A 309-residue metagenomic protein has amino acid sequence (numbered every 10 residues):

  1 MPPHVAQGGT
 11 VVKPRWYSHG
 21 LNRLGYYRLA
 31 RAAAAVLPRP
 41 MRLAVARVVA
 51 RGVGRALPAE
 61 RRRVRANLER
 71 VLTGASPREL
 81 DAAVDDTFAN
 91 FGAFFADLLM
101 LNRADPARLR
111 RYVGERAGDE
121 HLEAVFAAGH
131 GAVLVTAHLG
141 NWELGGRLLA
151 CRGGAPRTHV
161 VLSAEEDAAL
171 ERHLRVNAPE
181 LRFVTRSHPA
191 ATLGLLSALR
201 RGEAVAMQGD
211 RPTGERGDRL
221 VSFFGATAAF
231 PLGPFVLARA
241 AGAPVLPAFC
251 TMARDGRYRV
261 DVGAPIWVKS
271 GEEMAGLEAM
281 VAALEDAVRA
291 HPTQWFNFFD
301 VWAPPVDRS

Functional and structural regions predicted by a protein language model:
P3-T136, E171-L174: Membrane-anchoring hydrophobic helices of lipid-metabolizing enzymes
S18, A56, D81-D85, F126 (+3 more regions): Non-catalytic C-terminal accessory region of glycerolipid acyltransferases and related lyso-lipid remodeling enzymes
Y26, E60, A117, N141 (+4 more regions): Residue-level preference for nonpolar/small residues embedded in alpha-helices
L29, R63, E120, L144 (+4 more regions): Short Gly/charged-rich anion-binding patches and loops
V49-R51, P106-A107, R157-V160, D218-L220 (+1 more regions): A short, structure-level motif marking secondary-structure boundaries and short turns
R62, S163-A168, T227-A229: Active-site metal-coordination segments of metallo-dependent hydrolases
R108-G114, L181-S187, F223-G225: Short, flexible loop segments at the rims of nucleotide/cofactor-binding pockets, characterized by
A128-S187, E215-R219: Catalytic core of membrane glycerolipid acyltransferases/transacylases, capturing the structured, soluble-facing
